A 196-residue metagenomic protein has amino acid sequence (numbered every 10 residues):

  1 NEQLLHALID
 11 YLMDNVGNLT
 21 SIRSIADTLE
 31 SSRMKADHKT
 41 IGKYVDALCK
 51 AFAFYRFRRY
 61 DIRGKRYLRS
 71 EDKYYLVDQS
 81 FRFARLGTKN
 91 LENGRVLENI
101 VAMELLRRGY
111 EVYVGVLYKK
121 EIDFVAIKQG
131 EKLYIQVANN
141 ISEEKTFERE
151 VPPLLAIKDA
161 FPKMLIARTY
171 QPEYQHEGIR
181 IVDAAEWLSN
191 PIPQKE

Functional and structural regions predicted by a protein language model:
N1-K132: Accessory nucleic acid-recognition modules appended to NTPase machines
Y75, L133-I135, M164-I166, R180-V182: Hydrophobic/aromatic beta-strand patches that form the interior of the parallel beta-sheet core in alpha/beta enzyme
L105, D123, I135, L154 (+1 more regions): Hydrophobic, well-ordered secondary-structure elements that form the walls of internal hydrophobic environments
L117, K158-E177: Nucleic-acid nuclease catalytic cores
I122, E143-T146, P172-Q175: Short active-site-adjacent structural elements
I127, K132-S142, E150: Active-site ExK catalytic segment of metal-dependent nucleases
N140, K145-A160: Short, charged, amphipathic alpha-helix that recurs within catalytic cores of restriction-modification and other
T169-E196: Domain-level recognition of nuclease-like catalytic cores that cleave nucleotide substrates
